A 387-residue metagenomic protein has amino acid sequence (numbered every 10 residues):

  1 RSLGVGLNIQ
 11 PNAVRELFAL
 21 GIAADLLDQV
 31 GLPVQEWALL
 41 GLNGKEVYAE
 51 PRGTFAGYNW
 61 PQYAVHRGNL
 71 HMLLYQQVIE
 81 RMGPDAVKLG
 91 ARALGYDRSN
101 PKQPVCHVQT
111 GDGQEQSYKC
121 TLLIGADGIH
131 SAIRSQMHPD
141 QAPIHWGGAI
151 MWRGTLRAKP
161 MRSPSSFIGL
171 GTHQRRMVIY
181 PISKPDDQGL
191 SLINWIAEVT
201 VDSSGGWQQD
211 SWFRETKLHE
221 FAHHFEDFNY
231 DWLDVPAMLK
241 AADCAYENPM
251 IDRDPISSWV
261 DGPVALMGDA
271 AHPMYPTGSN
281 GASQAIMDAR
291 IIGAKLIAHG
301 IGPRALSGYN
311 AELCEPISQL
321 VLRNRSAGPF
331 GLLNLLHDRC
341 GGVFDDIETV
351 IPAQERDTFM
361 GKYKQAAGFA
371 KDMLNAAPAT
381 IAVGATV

Functional and structural regions predicted by a protein language model:
R1-V5: Glycine-rich FAD pyrophosphate-binding loop
Q10-T155, G205-W207, R214-H219, K364-V387: Conserved N-terminal helical subregion
Q29-V30, A86, D227-C244, G302-S307 (+1 more regions): Acidic/histidine metal-binding catalytic segments
G44, S257, G278-N280, A294-V387: C-terminal helical "tail/cap" subdomain of flavin- and related membrane-associated enzymes
E46-H71, Q109-S117, R157-C244: Conserved FAD/dinucleotide-binding core of flavoprotein oxidoreductases
L89, K102, H173-R175, Y246: Short beta-strand or tight-loop elements that sit immediately N-terminal to catalytic metal-binding acidic residues
I124-G125, W152, I179, E220-F221 (+2 more regions): Conserved mid-domain beta->alpha element of the FAD-binding
